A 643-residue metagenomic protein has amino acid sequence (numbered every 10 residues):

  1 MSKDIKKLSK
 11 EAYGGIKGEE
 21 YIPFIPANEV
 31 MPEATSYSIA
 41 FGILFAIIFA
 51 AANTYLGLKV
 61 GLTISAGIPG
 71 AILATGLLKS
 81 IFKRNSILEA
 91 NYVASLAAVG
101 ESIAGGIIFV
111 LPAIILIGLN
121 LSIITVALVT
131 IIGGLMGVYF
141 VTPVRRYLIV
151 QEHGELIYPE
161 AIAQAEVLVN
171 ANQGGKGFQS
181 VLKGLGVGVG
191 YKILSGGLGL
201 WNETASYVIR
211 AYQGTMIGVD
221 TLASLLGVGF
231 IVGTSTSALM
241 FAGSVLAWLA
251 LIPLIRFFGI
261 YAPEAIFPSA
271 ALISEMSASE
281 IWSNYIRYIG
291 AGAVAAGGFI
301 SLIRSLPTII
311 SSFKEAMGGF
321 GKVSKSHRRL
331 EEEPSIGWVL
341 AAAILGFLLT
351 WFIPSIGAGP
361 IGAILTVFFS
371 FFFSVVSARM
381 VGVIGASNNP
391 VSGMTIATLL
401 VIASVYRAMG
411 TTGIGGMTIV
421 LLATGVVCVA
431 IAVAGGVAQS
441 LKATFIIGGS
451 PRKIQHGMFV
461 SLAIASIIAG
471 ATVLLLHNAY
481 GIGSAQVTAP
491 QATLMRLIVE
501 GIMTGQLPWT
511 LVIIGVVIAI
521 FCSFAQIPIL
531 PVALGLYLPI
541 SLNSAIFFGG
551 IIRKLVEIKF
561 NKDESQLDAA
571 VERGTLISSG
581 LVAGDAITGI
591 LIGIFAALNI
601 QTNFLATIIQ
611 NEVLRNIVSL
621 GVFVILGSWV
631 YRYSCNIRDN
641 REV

Functional and structural regions predicted by a protein language model:
M1-V643: Alpha-helical multipass membrane-protein architecture
